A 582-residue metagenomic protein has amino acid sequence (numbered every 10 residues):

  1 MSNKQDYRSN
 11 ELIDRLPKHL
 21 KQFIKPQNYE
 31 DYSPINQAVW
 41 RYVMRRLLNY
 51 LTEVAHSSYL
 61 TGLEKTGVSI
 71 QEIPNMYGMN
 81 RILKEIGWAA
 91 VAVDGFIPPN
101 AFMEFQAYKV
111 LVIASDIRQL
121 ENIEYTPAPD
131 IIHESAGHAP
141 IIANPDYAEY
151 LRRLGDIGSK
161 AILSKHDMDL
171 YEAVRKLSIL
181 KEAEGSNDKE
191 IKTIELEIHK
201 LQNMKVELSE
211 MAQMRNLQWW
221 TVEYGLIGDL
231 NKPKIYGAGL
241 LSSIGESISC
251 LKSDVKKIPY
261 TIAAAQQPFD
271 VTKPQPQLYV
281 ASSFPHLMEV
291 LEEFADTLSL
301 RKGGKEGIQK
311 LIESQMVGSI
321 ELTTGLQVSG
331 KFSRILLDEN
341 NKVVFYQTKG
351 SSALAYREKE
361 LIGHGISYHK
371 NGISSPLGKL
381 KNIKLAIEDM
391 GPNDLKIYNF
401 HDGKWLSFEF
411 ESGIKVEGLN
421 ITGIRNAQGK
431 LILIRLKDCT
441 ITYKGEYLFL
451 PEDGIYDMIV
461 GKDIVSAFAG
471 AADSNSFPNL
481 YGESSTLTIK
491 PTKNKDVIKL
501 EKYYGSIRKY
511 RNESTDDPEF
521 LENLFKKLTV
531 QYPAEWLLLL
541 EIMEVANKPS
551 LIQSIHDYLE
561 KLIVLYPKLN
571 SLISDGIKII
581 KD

Functional and structural regions predicted by a protein language model:
M1-I191, E313-S319, T324-N547, L559-D582: The feature captures two recurrent sequence modes
E72, M76, E207-E210, M214 (+1 more regions): Active-site-proximal structural scaffolding
G78-E85, R152, D156, A212-I227 (+1 more regions): Short, hydrophobic/amphipathic alpha-helical patches that form generic packing surfaces within helical domains
I86, A90, I157, A161-K165 (+3 more regions): Short secondary-structure junctions and interdomain/linker hinges
Y171, R175, K181-D229, G237 (+1 more regions): Extended, Lys/Arg-enriched charged tracts that mediate electrostatic binding to polyanionic substrates
L230-D296: A recognition module on extended beta-rich or small alphabeta surfaces enriched in W/G with H and D/E
M288-M316: Amide-forming acyltransferase catalytic core, primarily the GNAT-like/NAT-type and related acyltransferase folds
